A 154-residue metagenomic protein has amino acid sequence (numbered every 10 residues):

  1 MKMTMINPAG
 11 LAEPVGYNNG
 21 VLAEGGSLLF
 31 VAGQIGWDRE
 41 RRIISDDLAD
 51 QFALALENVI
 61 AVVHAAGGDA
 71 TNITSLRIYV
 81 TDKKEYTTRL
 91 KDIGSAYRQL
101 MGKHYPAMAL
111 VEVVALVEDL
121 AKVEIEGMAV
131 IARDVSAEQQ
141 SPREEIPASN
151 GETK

Functional and structural regions predicted by a protein language model:
M1-K154: Short, polar/acidic, helix-capping and beta-turn segments at strand->helix junctions that line the mouths
